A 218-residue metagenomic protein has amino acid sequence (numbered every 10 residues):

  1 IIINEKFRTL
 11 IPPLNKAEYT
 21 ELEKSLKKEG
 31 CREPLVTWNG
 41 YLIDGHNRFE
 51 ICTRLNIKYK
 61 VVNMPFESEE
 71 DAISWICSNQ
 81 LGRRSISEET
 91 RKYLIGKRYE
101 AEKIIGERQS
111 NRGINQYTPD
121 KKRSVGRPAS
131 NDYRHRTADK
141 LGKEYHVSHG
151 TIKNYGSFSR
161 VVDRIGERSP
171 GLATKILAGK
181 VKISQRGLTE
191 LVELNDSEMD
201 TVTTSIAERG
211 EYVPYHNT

Functional and structural regions predicted by a protein language model:
I1-M64, A72-S85: Short, charged/polar connector segments at secondary-structure boundaries
Y41, E67, S157: Positions that flank functional sites
E70-T218: Amphipathic alpha-helical oligomerization/scaffolding segments
